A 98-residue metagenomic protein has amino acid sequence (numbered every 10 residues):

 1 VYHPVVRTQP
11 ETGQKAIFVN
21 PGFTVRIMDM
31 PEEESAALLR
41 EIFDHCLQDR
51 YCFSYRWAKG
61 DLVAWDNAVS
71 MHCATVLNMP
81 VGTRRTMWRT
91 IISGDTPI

Functional and structural regions predicted by a protein language model:
V1-C52, L62, A68-I98: Active-site environment of non-heme Fe oxygenases that use a 2-His-1-carboxylate facial triad
